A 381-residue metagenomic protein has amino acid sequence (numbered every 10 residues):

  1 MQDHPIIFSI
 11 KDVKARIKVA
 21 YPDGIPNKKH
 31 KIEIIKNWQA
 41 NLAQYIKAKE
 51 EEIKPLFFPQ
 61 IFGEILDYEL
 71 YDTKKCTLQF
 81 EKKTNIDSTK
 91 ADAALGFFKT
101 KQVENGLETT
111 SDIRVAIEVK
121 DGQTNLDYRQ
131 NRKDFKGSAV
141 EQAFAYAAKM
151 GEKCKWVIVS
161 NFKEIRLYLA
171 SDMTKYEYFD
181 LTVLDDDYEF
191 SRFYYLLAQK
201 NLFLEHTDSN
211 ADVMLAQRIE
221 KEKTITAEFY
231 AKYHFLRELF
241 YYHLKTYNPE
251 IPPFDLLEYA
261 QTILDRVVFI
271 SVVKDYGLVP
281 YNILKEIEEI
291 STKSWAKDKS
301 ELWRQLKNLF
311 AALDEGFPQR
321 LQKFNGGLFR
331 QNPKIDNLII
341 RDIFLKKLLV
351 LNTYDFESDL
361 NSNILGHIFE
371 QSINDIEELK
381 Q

Functional and structural regions predicted by a protein language model:
M1-W156, E164, A170-T174, V213 (+2 more regions): A short, conserved, highly charged catalytic patch centered on acidic carboxylates
M1-Y45, A143, F162-K163, M173 (+1 more regions): Preference for the N-terminal adenyl/adenosyl cofactor-binding alpha/beta module
